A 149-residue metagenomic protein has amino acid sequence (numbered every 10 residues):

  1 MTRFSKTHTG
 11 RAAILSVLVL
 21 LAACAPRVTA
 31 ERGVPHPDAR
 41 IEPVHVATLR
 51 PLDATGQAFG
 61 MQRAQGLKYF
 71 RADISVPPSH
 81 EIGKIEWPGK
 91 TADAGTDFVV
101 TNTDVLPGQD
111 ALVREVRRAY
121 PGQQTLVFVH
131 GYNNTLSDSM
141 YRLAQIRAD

Functional and structural regions predicted by a protein language model:
M1-A22: Sec-dependent bacterial lipoprotein signal peptides
T2, C24-L126, N133-A148: Flexible, membrane-associating and regulatory peripheral segments of lipid-active enzymes
